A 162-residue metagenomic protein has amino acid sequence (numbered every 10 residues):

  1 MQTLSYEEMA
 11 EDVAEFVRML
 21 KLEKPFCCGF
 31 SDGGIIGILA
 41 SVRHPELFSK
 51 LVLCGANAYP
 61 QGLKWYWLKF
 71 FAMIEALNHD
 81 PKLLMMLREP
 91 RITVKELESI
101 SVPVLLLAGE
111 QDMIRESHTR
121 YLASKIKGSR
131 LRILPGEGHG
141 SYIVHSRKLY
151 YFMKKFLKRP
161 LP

Functional and structural regions predicted by a protein language model:
M1-F26, Y151: Active-site loop/oxyanion-hole signature of alpha/beta-hydrolase fold enzymes
G29-G33, G37: Gly/Ala-rich beta-loop-alpha elbow adjacent to hydrolase catalytic centers
I38, V42, L51-L77: Flexible "cap/lid" loop of the alpha/beta hydrolase fold
P81-E96, V102: Active-site nucleophile elbow and catalytic-triad environment of alpha/beta-hydrolase enzymes
I100, L106-A108: Short beta-strand/loop motif that positions the catalytic acidic residue of the alpha/beta-hydrolase fold
M113-H118: Conserved alpha/beta-hydrolase "acid-adjacent" motif
S124-G140: Catalytic histidine neighborhood in serine/cysteine hydrolases with alpha/beta-hydrolase-type architecture
G136-P162: Catalytic active-site module of serine/aspartate enzymes centered on a nucleophile-bearing elbow/loop
